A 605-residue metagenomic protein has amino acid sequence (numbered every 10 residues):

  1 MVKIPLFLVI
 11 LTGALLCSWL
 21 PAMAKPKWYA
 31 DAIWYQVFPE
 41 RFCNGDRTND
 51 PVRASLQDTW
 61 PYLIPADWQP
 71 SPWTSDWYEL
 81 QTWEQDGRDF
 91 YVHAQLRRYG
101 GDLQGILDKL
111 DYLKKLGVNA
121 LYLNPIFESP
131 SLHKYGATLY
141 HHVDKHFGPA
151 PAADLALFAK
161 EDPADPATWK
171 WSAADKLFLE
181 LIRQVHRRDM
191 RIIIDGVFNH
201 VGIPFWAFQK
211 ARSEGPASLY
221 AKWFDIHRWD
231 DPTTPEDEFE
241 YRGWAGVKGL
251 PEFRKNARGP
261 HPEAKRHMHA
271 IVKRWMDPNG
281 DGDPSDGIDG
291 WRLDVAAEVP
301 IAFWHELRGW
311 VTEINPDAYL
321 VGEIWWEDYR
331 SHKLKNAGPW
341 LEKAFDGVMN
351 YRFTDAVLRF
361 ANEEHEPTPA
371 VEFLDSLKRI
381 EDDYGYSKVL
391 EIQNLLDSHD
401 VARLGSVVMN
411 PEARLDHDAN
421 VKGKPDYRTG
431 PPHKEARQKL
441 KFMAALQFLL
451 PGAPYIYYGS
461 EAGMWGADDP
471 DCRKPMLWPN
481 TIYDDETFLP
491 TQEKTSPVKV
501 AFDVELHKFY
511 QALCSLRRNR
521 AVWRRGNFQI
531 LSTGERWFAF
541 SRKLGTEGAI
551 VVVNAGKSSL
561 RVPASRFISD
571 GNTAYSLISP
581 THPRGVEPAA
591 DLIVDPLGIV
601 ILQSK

Functional and structural regions predicted by a protein language model:
F7-S18: Bacterial N-terminal signal peptides
A22-F38, F42-N44, N49-A66, S71 (+6 more regions): Carbohydrate-interacting/catalytic domains
M23-R191, N199, K273: N-terminal structural segment of carbohydrate-active enzymes
A30, D46-A66, S129-P149, F198-G243 (+2 more regions): Aromatic- and acidic-residue-enriched segments that line the glycan-binding/catalytic groove of carbohydrate-active
V37, L113, L123, Y140 (+9 more regions): Conserved, mostly hydrophobic/aromatic
P39-R41, L121-H133, G196-F205, D294-V299 (+4 more regions): Short, solvent-exposed turn/loop segments enriched in Gly/Ser/Thr/Pro and often Arg
R88-Q104, T138-D175, V247-K265, D289-V299 (+2 more regions): The substrate-binding groove and active-site-proximal loops of carbohydrate-active enzymes, especially glycoside
I182-M190, N199-H200, F208-G215, A270-I271 (+5 more regions): Active-site-proximal helices and loops of the catalytic beta/alpha 8
